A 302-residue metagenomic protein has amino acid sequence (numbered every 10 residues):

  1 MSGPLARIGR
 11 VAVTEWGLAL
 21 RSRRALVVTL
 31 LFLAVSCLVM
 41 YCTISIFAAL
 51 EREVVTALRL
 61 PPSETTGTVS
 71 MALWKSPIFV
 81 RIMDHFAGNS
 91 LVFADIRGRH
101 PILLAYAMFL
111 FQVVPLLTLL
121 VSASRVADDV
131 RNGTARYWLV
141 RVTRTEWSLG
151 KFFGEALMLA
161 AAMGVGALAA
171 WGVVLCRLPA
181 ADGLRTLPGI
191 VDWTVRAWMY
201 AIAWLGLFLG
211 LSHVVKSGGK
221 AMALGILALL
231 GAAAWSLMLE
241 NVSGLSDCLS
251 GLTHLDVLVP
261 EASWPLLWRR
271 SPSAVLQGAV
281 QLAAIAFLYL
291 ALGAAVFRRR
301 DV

Functional and structural regions predicted by a protein language model:
M1-F32: Aromatic- and glycine-rich beta-strand/loop motifs that create alpha-glucan
P4, L117, W264-V302: Alpha-helical transmembrane segments of multi-pass membrane transporters/translocases
E15, W171-G172, G206-G210, L230 (+2 more regions): Alpha-helical transmembrane segments of multipass membrane proteins
F32, L38-S124, S148-G219, P265-V280: Secretory targeting signals
F32-S36, G154-E155, I226-L230, A286: Residue-level recognition of pore/gate-forming positions within transmembrane alpha-helices of multi-pass
L38-A49, G218-L258: Transmembrane helix segments
L119-W138, F152, V302: Transmembrane helix boundary and interhelical loop/hinge segments in multi-pass membrane proteins
